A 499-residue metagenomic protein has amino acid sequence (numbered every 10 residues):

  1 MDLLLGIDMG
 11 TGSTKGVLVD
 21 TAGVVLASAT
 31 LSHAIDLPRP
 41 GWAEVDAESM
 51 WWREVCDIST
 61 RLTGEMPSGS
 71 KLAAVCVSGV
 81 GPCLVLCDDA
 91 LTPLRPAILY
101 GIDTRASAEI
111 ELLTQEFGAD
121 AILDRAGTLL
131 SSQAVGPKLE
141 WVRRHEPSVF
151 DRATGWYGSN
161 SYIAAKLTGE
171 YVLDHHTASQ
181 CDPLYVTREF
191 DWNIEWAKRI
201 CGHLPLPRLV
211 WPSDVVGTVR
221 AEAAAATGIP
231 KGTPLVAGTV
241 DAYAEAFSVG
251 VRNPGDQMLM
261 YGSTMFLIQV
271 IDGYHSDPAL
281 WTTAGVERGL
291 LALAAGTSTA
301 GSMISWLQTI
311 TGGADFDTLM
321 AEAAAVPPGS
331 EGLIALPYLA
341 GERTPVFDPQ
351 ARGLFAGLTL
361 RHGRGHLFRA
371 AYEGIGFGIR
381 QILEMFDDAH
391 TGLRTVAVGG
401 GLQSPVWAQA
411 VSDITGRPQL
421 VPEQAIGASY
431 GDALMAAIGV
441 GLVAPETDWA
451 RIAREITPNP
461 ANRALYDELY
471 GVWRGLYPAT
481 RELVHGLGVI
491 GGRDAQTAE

Functional and structural regions predicted by a protein language model:
M1-P96, D124, R152, A224-A225 (+5 more regions): N-terminal glycine/serine-rich phosphate-binding loop of ATP-dependent small-molecule kinases, especially carbohydrate
L5-G6, T114-G127, P137-V172, Q180-I200 (+3 more regions): Active-site core segments that coordinate phosphate-bearing ligands/cofactors across diverse enzyme families
L31-S32, Y100, A178, S298: A generic structural motif
G64-G101, L129-Q133, A164-Y185, R208-W211: Short beta-strand-loop/turn "lid" adjacent to the catalytic site in phosphate-handling enzymes
L72, L204-L206, G392: Core-facing hydrophobic residues within beta-strands of well-ordered domains
V85-L86, A108-L112, E245-F247: Pocket-flanking alpha-helical
L99-E116, A433-L434: Short alpha-helix plus adjacent loop in nuclease-associated cores
